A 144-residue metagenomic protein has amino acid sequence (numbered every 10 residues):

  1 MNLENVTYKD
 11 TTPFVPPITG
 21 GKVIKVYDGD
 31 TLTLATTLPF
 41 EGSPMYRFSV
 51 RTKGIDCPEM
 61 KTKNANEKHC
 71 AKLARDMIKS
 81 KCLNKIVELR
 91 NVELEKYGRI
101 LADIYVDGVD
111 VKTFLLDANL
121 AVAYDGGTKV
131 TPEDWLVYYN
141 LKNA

Functional and structural regions predicted by a protein language model:
M1-A144: Small beta-barrel nucleic-acid-binding modules, primarily SNase/OB-fold domains and secondarily Tudor-like barrels
